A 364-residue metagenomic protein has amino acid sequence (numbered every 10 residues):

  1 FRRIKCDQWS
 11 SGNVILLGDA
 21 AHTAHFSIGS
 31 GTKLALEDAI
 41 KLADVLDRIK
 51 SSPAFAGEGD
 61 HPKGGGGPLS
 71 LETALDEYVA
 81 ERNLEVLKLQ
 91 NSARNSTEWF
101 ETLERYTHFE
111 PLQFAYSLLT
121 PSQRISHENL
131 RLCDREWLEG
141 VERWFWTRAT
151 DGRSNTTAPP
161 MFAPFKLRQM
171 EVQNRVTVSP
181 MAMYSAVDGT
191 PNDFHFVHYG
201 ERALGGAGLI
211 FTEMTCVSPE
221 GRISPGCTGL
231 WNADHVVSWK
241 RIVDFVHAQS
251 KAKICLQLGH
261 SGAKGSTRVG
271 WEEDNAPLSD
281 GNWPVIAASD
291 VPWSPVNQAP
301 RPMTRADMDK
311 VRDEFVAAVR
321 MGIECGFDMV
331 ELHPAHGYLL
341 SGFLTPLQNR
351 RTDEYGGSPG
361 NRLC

Functional and structural regions predicted by a protein language model:
F1-H61: FAD/FMN-dependent oxidoreductases across multiple families
L46-R153: C-terminal helical "tail/cap" subdomain of flavin- and related membrane-associated enzymes
A93-S96, P111, E220, S224-C227 (+1 more regions): Short glycine/proline- and charge-enriched loop/turn segments that cap or connect secondary-structure elements
G152-S261, R268, P300, V311 (+1 more regions): N-terminal capping/small domains of soluble enzymes
A186-G189, R312-V316, M321-E324, E354-C364: Active-site glycine- and acidic-residue-rich loops that bind and position anionic ligands or nucleotide-like cofactors
I210-E213, K253-L258, C325-L339: Short beta-strand segments at enzyme active-site cores
G259-M321, C325: Non-globular sequence segments
P302-M303, E331-C364: Polysaccharide-binding and catalytic clefts of secreted carbohydrate-active enzymes
